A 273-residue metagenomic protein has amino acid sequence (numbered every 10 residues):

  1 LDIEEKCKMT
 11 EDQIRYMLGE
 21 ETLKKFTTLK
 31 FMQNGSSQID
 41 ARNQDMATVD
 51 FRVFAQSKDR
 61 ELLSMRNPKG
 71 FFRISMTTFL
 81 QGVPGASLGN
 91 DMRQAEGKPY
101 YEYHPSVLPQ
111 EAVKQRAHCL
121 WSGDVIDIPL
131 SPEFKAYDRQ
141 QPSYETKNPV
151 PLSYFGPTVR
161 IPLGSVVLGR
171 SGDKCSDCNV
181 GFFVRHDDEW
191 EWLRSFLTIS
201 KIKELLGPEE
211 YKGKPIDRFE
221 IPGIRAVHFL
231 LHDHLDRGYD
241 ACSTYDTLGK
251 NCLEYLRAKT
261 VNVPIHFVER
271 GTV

Functional and structural regions predicted by a protein language model:
L1-V150, Y154-R160, F183-D188, K203-G223 (+1 more regions): C-terminal non-catalytic interaction/assembly regions of soluble proteins
W121, W190-W192, L235: A residue-identity detector for tryptophan
L163-G164: Bergerat-fold GHKL/Histidine-kinase-like ATPase
L168-D188: Conserved phosphate/anionic-ligand binding catalytic regions in large, soluble enzymes, centered on
L193-S200: Short Gly/aromatic-enriched secondary-structure transition segments
K214-V273: Helix-rich interaction surfaces within compact, conserved domain-sized segments that mediate assembly or partner
